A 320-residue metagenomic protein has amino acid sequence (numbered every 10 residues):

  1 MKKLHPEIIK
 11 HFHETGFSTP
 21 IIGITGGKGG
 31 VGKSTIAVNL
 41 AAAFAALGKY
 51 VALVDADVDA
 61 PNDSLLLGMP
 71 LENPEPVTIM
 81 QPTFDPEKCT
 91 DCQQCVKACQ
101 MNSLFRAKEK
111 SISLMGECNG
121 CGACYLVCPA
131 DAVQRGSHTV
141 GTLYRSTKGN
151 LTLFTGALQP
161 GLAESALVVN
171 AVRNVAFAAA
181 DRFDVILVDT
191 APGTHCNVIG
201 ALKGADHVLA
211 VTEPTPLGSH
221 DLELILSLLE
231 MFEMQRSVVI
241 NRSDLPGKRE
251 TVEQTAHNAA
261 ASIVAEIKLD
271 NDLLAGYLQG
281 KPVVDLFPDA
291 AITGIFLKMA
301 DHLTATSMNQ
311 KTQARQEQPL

Functional and structural regions predicted by a protein language model:
M1-T15, L228-L320: C-terminal lobe/tail of nucleotide-utilizing enzymes
H11-L47: Walker A (P-loop) phosphate-binding motif
L40, F44-L47, G68-D91, N102-G120: Ferredoxin-like iron-sulfur electron-transfer modules
K49-S64, G136-T142: Short beta-strand-centered segment that lines the nucleotide-binding/catalytic pocket of NTP-utilizing
Q94-I112, A123-T139: Iron-sulfur cluster-binding cysteine motifs and their immediate structural context in ferredoxin-like electron-transfer
E117-T155: Hydrophobic alpha-helical segments and helix pairs
S137-T142, L167-E266, A275: Conserved catalytic-core segment of NTP-binding enzymes
A157-A166, P216: Flexible beta-alpha connector loops of hexameric P-loop NTPases
